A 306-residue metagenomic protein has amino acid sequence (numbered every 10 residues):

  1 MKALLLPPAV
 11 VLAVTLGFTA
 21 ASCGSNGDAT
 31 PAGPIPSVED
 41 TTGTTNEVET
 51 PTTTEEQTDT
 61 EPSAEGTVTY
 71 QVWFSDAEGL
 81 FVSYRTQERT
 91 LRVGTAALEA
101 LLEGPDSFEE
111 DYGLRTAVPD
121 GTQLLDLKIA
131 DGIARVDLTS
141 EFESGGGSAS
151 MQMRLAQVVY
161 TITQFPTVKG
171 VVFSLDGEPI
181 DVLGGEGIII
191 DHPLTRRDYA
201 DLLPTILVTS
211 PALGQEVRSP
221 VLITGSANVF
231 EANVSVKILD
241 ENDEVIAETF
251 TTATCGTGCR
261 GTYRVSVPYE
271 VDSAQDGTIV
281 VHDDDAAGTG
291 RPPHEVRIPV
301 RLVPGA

Functional and structural regions predicted by a protein language model:
K2-A306: Bimodal "functional hotspot" detector
